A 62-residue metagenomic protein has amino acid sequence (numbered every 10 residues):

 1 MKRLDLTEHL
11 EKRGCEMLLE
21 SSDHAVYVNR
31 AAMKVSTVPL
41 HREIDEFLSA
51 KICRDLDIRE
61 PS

Functional and structural regions predicted by a protein language model:
M1-E20, V28-S62: Basic nucleic-acid-binding interfaces
